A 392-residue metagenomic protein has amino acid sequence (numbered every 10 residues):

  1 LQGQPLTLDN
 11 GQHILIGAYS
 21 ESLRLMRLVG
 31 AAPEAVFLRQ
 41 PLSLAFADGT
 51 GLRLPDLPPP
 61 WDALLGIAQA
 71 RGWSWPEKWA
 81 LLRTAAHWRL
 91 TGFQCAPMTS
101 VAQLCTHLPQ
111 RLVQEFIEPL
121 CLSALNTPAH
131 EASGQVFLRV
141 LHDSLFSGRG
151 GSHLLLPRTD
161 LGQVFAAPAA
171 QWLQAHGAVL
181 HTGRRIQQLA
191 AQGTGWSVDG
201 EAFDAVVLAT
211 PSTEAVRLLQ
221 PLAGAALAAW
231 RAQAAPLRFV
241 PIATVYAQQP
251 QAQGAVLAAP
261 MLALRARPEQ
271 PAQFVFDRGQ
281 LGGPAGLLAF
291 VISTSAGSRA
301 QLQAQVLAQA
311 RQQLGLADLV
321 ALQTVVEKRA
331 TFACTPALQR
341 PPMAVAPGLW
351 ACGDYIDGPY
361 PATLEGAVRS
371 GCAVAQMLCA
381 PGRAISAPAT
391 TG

Functional and structural regions predicted by a protein language model:
L1-I16: Conserved N-terminal glycine-rich FAD pyrophosphate-binding loop of Rossmann-like flavoproteins
H13-S20, C95-T99, G148-W172, S298-L302: Short beta-strand to alpha-helix junction loop
Y19-L138: Mobile amphipathic helical/loop "lid" adjacent to a hydrophobic cofactor/ligand pocket
V36, V179-G183, V320-Q323, W350: General small-molecule cofactor/ligand-binding pocket signal
L38-R39, T182-R184, A190, V326 (+1 more regions): Short loop/edge segments at beta-strand edges and connector loops that shape dinucleotide/nucleotide cofactor-binding
L57, Q273-G392: Conserved flavin/dinucleotide-binding core of flavoenzymes
R139-W196, A202-A205: Helical element adjacent to the flavin cofactor pocket in flavoenzyme catalytic cores
R184-Q301, A308-Q313, P341: Mid-domain catalytic core of redox enzymes that form a hydrophobic substrate pocket/lid adjacent to a catalytic redox
